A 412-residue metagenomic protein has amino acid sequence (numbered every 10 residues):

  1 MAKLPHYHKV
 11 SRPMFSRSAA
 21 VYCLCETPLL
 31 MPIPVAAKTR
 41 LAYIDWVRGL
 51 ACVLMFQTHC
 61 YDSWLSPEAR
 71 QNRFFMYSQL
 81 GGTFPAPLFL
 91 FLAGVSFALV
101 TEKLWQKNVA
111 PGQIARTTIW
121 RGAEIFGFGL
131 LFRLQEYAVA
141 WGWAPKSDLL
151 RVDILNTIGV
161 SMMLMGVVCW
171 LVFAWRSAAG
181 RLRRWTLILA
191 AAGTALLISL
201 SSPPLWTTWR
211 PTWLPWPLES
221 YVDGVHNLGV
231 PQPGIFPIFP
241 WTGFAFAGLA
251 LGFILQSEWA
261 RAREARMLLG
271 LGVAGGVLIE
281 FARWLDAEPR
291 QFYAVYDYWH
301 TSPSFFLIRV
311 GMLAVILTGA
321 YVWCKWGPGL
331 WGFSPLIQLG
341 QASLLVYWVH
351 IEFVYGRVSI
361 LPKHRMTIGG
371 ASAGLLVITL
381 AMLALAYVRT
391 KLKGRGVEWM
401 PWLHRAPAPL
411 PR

Functional and structural regions predicted by a protein language model:
A2, H8, C23-R412: Alpha-helical transmembrane segments and their immediate juxtamembrane cytosolic regions
S11, S16-S18: Serine residues within intrinsically disordered or low-complexity segments
